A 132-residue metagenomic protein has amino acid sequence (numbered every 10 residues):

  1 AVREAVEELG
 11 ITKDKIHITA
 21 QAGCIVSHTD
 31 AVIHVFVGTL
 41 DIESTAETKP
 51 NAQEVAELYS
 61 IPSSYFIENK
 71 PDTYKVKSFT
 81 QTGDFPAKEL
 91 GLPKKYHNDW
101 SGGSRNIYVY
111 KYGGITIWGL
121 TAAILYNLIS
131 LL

Functional and structural regions predicted by a protein language model:
V2-I117, I124-N127, L131: Unchanged
